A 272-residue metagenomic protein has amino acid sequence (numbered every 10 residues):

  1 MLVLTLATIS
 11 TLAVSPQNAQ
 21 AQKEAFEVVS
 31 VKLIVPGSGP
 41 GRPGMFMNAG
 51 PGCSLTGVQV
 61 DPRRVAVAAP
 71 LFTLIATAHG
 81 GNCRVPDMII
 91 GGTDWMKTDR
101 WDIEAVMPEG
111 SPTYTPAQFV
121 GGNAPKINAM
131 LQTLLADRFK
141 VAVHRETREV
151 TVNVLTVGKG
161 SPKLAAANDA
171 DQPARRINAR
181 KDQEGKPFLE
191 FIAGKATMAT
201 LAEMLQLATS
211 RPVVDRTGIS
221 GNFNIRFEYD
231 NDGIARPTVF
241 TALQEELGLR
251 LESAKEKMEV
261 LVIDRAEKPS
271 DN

Functional and structural regions predicted by a protein language model:
M1-N272: Beta-strand-rich assembly/attachment modules of structural machines
